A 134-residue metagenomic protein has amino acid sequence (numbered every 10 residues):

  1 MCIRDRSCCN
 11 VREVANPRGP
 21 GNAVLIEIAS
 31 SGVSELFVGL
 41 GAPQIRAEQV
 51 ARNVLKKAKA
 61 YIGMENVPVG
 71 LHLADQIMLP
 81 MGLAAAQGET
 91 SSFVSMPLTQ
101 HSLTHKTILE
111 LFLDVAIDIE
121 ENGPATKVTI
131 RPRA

Functional and structural regions predicted by a protein language model:
M1-I3: Short, small-residue-biased leader/transition segments that mark boundaries at the very start of proteins
S7-G70: A glycine- and small/hydrophobic-rich beta-loop-beta segment that serves as a flexible "lid/hinge" or phosphate-binding
E13-R18, D75, G123-V128: A glycine-rich phosphate-binding loop feature that marks nucleotide/adenosyl-phosphate handling sites
G21-A23, A74-M78, D114, A125: Active-site lining segments that contact anionic ligands and/or coordinate catalytic metals
L25-E27, P80, K127-T129: Beta-strand secondary-structure signal
V50-L55, L71-Q87, T107-F112: Proline/glycine-anchored alpha-helix kink/cap motifs
K57-E65, D75, A84-S95: Structural motif
T90-A134: C-terminal functional modules
